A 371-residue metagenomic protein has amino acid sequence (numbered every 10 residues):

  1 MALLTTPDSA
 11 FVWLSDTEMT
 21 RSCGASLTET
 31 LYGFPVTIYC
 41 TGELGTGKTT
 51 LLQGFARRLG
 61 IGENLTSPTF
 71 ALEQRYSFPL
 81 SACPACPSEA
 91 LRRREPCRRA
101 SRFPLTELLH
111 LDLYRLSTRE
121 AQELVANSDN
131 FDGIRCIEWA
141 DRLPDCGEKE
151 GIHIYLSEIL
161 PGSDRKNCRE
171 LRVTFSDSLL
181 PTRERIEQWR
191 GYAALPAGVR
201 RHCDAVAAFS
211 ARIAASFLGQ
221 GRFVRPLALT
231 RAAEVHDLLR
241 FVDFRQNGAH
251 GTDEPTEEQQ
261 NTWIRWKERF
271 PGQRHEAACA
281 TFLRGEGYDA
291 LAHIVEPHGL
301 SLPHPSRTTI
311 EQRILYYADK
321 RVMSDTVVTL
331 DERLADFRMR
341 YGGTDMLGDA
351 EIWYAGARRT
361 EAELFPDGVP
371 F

Functional and structural regions predicted by a protein language model:
A2-L3, R119-Q122, N127-R185: Short phosphate-coordinating micro-motif centered on Lys-Gly-acidic
A2-S26: N-terminal pre-Walker A segment at the start of P-loop NTPase domains
K48: Conserved lysine of the Walker
I61-Y76: Short beta-strand-centered segment that lines the nucleotide-binding/catalytic pocket of NTP-utilizing
S77-C86, F103-W139: Conserved nucleotide-sensing/catalytic segment adjacent to the nucleotide-binding pocket in NTP-handling enzymes
R183-C203, G248-K267: Active-site flanking loop/helix segments enriched in acidic
P196-A228, G285-H293: Alpha-helical phosphate/pyrophosphate-handling elements in metalloenzyme active cores
R222-R340: Divalent metal-dependent catalytic cores for phosphoryl transfer on phosphate-bearing substrates
